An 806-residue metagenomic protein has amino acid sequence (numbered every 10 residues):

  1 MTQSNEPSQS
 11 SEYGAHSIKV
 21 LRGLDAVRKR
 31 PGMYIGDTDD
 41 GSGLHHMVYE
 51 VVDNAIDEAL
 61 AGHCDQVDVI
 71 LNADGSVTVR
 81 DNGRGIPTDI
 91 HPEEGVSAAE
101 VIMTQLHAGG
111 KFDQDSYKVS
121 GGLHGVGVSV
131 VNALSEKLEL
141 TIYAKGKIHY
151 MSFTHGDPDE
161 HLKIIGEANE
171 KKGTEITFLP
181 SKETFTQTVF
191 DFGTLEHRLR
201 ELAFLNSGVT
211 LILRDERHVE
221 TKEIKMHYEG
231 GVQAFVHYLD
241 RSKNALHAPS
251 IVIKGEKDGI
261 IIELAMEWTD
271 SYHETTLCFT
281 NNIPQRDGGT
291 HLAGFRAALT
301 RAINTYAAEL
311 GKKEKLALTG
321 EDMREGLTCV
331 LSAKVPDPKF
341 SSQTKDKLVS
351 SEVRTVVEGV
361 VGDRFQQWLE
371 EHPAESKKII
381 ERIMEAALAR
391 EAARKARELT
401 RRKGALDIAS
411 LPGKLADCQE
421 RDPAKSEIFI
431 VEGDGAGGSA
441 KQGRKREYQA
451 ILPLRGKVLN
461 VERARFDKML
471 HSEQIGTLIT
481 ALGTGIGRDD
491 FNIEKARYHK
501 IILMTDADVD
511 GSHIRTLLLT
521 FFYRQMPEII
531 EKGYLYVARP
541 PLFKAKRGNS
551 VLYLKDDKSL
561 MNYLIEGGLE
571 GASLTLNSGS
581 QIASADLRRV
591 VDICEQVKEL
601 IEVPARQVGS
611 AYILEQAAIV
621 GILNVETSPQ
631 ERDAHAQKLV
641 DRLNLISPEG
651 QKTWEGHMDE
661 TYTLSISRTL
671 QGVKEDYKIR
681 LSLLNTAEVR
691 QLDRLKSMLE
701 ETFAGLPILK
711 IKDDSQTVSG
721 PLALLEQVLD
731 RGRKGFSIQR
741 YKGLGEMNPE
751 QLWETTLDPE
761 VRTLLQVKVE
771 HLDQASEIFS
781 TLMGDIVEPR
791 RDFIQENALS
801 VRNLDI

Functional and structural regions predicted by a protein language model:
M1-I806: Conserved phosphate-chemistry cores used by DNA topoisomerases
